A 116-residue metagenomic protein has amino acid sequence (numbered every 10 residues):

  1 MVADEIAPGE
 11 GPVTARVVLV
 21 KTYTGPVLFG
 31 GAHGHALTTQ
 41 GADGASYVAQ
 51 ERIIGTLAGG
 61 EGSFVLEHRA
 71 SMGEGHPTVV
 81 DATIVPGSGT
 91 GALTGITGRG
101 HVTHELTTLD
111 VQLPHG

Functional and structural regions predicted by a protein language model:
M1-G116: Beta-strand-enriched cores of mature, soluble protein domains
